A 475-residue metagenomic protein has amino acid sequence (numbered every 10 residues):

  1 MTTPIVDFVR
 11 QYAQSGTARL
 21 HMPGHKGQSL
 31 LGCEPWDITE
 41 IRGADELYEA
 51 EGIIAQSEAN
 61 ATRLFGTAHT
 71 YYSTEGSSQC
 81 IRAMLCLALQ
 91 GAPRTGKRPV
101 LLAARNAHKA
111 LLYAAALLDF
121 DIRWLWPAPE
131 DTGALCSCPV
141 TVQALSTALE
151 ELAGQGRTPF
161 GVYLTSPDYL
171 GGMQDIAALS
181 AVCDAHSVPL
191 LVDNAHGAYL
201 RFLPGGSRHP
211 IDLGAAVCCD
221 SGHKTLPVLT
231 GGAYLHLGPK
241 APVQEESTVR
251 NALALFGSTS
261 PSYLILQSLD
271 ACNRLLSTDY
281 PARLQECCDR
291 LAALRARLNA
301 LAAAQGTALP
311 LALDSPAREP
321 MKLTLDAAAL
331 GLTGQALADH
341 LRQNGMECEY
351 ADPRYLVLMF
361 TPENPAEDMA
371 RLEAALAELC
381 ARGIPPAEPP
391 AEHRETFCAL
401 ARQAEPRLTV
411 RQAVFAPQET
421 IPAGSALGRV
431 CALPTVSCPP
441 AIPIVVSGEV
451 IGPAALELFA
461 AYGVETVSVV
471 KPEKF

Functional and structural regions predicted by a protein language model:
M1-G52, V188: N-terminal "arm"/small-domain region of PLP-dependent enzymes with the aminotransferase-like
T2-R10, T67, G76-L311: Conserved PLP-enzyme active-site core in the AAT-like
G27, Y169, H223-T225, K240-P242 (+6 more regions): Short, glycine-/Ser/Thr-/acidic-enriched flexible segments
E34-Q79: Conserved N-terminal alpha-helix of the aminotransferase class I/II PLP-enzyme fold
Y72, W124-W126, D220, Y350 (+1 more regions): Structural signal for conserved beta-strand scaffold positions within catalytic alpha/beta enzyme cores
N299-A454, L458-G463: Conserved C-terminal alpha-helix-loop-beta "cap" of PLP-dependent enzymes that closes/shapes the active-site mouth
V467-F475: Charge-dense polyanion-binding interfaces
